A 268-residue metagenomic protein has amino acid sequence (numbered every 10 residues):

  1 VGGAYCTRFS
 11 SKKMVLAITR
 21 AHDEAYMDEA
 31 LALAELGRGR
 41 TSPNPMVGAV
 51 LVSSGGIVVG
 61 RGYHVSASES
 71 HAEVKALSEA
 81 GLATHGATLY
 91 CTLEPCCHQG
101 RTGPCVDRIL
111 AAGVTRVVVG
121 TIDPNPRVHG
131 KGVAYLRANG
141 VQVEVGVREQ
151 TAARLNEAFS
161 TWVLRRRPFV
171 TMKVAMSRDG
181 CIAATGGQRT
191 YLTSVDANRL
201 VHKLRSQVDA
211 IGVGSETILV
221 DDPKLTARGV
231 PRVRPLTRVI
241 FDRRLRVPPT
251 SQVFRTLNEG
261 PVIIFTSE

Functional and structural regions predicted by a protein language model:
V1, L155-R167: Flexible, polar/acidic helix-loop-strand segments at domain edges
H22-S42, W162: Short, basic/aromatic recognition patches
N44-M46, F169-V170: Short, small/polar residue-rich loop motifs at catalytic or cofactor-binding pockets
A49-V50, K173: Generic short beta-strand
V50-T151, T237, L257-N258: Zn2+-dependent cytidine deaminase-like catalytic core
T161, T171-E268: Active-site ligand-binding patch in enzyme domains
